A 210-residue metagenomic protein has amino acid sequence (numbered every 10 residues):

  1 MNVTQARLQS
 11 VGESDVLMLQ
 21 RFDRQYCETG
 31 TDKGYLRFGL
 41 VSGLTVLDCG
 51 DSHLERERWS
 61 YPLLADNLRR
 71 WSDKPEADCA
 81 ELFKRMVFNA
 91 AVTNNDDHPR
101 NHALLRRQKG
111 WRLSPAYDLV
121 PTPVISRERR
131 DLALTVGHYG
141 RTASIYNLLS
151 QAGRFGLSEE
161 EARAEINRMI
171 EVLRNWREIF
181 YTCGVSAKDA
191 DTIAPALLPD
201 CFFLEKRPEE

Functional and structural regions predicted by a protein language model:
M1-E210: Anionic ligand-binding catalytic core segments
